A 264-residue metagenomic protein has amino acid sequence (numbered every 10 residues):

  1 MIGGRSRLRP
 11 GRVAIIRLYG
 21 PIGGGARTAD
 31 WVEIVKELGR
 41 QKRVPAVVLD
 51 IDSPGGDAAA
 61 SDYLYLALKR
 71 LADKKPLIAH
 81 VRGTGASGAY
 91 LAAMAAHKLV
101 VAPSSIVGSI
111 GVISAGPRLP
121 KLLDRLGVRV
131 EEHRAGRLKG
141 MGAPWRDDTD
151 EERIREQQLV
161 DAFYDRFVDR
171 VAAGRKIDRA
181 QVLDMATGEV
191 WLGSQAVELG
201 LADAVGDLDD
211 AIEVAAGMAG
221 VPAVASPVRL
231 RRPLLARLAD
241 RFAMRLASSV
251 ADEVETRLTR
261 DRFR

Functional and structural regions predicted by a protein language model:
M1-G88, M94-A102, I113-R264: N-terminal organellar transit peptides
